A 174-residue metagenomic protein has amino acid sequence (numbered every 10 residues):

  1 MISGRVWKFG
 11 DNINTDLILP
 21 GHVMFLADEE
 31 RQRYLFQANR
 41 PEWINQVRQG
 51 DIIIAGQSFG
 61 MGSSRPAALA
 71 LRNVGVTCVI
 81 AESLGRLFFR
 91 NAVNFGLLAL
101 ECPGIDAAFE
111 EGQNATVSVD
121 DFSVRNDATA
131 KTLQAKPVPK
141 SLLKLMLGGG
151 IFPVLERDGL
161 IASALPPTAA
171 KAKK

Functional and structural regions predicted by a protein language model:
M1, I13, L26, E30 (+5 more regions): Conserved active-site and cofactor/substrate-binding residues in soluble primary-metabolism enzymes
M1-F25: Polybasic, low-complexity association/targeting segments
L17-R125, A130-L133: Feature captures the catalytic cores and cofactor-binding loops of soluble hydro-lyases/lyases that act on carboxylate
N114, D121-K174: Long, charged alpha-helical interface segments
